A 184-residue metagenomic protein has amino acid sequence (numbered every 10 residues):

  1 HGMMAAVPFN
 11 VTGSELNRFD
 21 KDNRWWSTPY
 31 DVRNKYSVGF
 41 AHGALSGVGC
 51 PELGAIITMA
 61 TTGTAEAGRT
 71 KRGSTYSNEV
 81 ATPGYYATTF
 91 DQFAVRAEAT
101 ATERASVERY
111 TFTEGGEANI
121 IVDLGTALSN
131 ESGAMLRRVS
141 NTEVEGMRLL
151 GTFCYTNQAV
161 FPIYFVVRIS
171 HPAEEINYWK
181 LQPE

Functional and structural regions predicted by a protein language model:
H1-E184: Accessory carbohydrate-recognition regions in carbohydrate-active enzymes
